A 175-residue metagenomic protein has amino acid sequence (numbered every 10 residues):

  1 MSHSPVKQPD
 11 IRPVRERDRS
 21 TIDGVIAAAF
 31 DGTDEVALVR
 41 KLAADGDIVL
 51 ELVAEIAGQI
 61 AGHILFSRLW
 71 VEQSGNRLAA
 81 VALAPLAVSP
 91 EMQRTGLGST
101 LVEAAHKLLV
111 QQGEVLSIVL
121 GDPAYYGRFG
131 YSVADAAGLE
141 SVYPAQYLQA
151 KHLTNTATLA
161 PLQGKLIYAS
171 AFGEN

Functional and structural regions predicted by a protein language model:
M1-V39, D45-A61, A82, N155-N175: Short amphipathic alpha-helix that is part of the acyltransferase structural core
V49, L78, E114: Short coil/loop residues immediately preceding or within conserved phosphate-binding loops of NTP-utilizing enzyme
V49, P144-L148: Short hydrophobic/aromatic beta-strand or adjacent loop that forms the aromatic wall/cage of a ligand/substrate-binding
R68-W70: A short acidic/small-residue loop/turn micro-motif
N76-P90: Conserved acetyl-CoA binding element of GNAT-fold acetyltransferases
L83, M92, G96-A104, E114: Conserved acetyl-CoA pyrophosphate-binding loop and the N-cap/start of the following alpha-helix in GNAT-like
Q111-V115, L120-A145: Conserved active-site alpha-helix within GNAT-family acetyltransferase domains
